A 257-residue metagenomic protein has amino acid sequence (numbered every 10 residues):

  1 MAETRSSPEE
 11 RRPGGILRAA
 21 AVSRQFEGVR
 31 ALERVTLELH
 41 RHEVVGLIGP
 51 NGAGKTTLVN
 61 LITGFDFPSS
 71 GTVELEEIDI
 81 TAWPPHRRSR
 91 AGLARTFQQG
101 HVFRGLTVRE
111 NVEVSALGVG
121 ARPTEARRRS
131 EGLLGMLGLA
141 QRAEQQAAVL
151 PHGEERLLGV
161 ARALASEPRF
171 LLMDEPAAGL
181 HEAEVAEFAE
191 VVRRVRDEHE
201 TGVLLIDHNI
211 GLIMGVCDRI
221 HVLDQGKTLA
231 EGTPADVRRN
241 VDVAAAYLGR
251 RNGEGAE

Functional and structural regions predicted by a protein language model:
A2-E257: Glycine-rich phosphate-binding loops of nucleotide-dependent enzymes
